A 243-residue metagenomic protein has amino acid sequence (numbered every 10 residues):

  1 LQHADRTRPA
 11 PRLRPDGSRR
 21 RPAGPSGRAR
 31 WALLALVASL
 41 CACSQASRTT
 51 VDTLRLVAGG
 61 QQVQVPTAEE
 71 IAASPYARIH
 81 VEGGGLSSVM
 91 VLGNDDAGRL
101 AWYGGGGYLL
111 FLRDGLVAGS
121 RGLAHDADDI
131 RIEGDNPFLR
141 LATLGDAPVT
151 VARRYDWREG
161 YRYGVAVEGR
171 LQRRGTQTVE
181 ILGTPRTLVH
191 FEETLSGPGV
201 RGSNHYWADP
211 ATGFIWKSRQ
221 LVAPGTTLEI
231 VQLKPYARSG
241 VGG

Functional and structural regions predicted by a protein language model:
L1, L13-R14, T184, A208: Aromatic-residue detector
L1-Q2, A46: N-terminal export/targeting signals for secretion/compartment entry
A4-L33: Bacterial N-terminal signal peptides that target proteins for export
R6-R8, R19, G98, D129 (+2 more regions): Low-complexity, compositionally biased segments
S39-A42: C-terminal motif of bacterial Sec signal peptides marking the signal peptidase cleavage site
S44-R131, G145-G243: Acidic, serine/threonine-rich low-complexity disordered tracts
G134-L141: A small/polar (G/S/T-enriched), proline-flanked helix-loop surface module common in exported/cell-envelope proteins
